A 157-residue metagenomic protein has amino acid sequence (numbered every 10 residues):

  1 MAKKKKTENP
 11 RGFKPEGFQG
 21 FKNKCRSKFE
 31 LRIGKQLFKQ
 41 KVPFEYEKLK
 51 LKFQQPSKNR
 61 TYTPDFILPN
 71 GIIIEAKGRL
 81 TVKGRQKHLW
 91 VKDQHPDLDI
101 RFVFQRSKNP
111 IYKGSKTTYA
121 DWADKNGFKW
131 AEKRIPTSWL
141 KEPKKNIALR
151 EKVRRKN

Functional and structural regions predicted by a protein language model:
A2-N157: Nucleic-acid endo/exonuclease domains
